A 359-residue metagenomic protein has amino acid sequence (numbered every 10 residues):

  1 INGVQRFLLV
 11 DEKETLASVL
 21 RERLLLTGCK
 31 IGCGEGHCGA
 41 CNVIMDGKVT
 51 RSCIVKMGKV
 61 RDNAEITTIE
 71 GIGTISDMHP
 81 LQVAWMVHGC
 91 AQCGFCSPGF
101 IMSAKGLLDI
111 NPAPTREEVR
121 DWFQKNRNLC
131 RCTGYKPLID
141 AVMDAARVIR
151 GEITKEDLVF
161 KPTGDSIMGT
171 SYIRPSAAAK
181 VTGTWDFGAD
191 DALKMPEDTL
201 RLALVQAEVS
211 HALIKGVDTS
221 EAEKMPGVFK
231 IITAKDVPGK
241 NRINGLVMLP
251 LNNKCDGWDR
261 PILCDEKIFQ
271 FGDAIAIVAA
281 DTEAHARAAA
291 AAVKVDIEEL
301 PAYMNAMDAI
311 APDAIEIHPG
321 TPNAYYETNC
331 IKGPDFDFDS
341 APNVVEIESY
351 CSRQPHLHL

Functional and structural regions predicted by a protein language model:
I1-P162: Signature of N-terminal electron-transfer/Fe-S-associated modules in redox systems
V10, A113, G216, A280 (+1 more regions): Conserved aromatic
D11-L26, K180-T182, D186, L200-R201 (+1 more regions): Intrinsically disordered, low-complexity, positively charged segments
E35, Q270, H356-L359: A short catalytic or substrate-binding loop motif that flags glycine-/basic-rich loops and adjacent residues that bind
E35-C38, D236-G239, Y350-S352: Short acidic loop-to-helix transition motifs that present clustered carboxylates
R147-P322, E327-T328: Flexible, low-hydrophobicity surface segments
P334-L359: Conserved beta-alpha junction segments in alpha/beta enzyme cores
